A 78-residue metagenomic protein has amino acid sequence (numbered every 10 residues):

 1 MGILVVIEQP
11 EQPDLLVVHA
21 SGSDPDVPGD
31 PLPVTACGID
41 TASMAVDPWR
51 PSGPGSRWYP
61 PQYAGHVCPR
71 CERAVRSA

Functional and structural regions predicted by a protein language model:
M1-G29: Short, intrinsically disordered terminal segments enriched in charged and Pro/Gly residues
V5, P25, L32, T41 (+2 more regions): Polar low-complexity intrinsically disordered regions enriched in Ser/Thr and small residues
P13-L16, P31, A36, Y63-A64 (+1 more regions): A generic alpha-helix propensity feature with a strong bias for hydrophobic helices
H19-R50: A short, structured beta-strand/loop element
M44-A78: Short, compact, well-ordered microdomains
